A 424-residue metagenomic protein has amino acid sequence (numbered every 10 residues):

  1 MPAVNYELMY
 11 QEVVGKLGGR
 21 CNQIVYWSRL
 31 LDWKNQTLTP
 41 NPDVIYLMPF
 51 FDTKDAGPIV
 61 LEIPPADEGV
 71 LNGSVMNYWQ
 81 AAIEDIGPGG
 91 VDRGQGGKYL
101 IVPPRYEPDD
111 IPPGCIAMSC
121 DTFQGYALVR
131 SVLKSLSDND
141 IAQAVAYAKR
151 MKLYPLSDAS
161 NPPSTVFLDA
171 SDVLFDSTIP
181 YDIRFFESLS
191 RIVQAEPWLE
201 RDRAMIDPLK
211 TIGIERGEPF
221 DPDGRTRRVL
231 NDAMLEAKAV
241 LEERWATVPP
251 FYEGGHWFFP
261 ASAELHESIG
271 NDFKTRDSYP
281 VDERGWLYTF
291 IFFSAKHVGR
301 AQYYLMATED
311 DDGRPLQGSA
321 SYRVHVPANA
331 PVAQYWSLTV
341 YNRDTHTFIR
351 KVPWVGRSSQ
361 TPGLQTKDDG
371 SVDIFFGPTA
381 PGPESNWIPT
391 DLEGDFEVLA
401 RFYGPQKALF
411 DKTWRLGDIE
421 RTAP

Functional and structural regions predicted by a protein language model:
M1-P424: A compositional/structural signature for long, glycine/proline-rich flexible linkers and loops on extracytoplasmic
